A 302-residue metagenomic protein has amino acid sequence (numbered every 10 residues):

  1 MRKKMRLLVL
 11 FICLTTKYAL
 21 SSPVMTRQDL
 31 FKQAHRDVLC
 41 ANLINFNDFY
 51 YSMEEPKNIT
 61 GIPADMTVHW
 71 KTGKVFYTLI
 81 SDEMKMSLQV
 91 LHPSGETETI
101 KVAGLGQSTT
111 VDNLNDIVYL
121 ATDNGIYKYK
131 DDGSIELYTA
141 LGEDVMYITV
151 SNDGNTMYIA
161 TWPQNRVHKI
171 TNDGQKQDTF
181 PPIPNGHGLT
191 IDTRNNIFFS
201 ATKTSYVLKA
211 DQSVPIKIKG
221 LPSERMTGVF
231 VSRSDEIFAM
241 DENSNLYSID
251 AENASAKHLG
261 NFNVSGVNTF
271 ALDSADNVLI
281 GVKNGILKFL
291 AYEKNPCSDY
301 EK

Functional and structural regions predicted by a protein language model:
V24-I62: A short helix->beta-strand "capping" segment at the edge of beta-propeller domains
E54-G61, T99-G104, Y138-E143, D178-P184 (+2 more regions): Surface loop/turn motifs at the tips and blade-to-blade linkers of beta-strand repeat domains
E55-M86, G106-Q107: Beta-strand-rich domains and repeat architectures in extracellular enzymes and scaffolds, especially beta-propellers
G61-T67, G104-N113, E143-S151, P184-D192 (+2 more regions): Repeated scaffold domains used in trafficking and secretory/extracellular systems, primarily beta-propellers
K74-Y77, I117-L120, T156-I159, N196-F199 (+3 more regions): Conserved beta-propeller blade signature
I80-S81, D123, W162, T202-K203 (+2 more regions): Short loop/turn segments immediately following the C-termini of beta-strands
L91-G95, Y129-S134, I170-Q175, K209-S213 (+2 more regions): Short loop/turn segments that connect beta-strands within beta-propeller blades
V264-K302: Blade-level signature of beta-propeller repeat domains, shared across WD40, Kelch, NHL, RCC1 and BNR/Asp-box propellers
